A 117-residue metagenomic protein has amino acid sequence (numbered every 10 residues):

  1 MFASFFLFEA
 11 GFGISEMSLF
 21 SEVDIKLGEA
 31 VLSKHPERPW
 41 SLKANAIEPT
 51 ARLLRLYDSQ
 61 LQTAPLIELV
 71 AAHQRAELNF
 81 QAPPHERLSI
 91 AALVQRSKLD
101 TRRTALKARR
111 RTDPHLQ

Functional and structural regions predicted by a protein language model:
M1-Q117: Positively charged, low-complexity terminal tracts and the immediately adjacent first secondary-structure elements
